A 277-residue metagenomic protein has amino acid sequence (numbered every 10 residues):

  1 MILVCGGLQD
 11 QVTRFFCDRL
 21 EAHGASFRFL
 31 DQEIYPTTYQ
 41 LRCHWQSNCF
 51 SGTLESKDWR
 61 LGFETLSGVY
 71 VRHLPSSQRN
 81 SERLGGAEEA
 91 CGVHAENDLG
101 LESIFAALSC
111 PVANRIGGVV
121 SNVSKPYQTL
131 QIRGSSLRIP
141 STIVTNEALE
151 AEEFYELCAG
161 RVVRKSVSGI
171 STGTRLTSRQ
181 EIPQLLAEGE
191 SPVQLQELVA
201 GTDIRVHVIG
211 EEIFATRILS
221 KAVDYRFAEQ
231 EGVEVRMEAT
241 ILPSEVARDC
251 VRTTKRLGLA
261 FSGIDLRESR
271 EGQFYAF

Functional and structural regions predicted by a protein language model:
M1-L3: Extreme N-terminal starter segment of soluble prokaryotic enzymes
G7-R19, H23, R28-R138: Conserved N-proximal alpha/beta basic substrate-recognition cap immediately N-terminal to, or forming the N-lobe
L20, E156-V251: Phosphate-binding site of ATP-dependent enzymes
W45-N48, S56-K57, V208-E212, S220 (+1 more regions): Short acidic-glycine loop/turn motifs at beta-strand connectors
S121, K125-R175: Loop-centered beta-sheet repeat module
S141, V193-L195, F261-I264: A short linear hydrophobic-aromatic micro-motif
T254-F277: Conserved metal-phosphate-binding beta-hairpin within the catalytic cores of diverse ATP-dependent phosphoryl-transfer
